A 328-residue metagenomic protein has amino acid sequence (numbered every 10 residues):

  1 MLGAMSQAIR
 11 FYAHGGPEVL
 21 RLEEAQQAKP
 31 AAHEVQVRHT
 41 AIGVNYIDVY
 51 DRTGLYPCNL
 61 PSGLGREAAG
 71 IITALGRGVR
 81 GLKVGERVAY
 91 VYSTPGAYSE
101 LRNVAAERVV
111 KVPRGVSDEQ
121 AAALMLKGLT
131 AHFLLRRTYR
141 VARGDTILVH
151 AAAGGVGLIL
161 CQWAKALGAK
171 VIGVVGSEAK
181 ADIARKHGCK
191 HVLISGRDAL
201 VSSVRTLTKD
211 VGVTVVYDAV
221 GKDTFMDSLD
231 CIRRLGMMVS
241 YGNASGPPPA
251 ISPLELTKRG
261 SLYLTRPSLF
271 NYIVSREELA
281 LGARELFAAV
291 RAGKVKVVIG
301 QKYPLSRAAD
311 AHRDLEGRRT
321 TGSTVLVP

Functional and structural regions predicted by a protein language model:
Q26-G43, T53-P95: Glycine-rich beta-strand-centered segment in the early N-terminal region that forms part of a ligand/cofactor-binding
Y50, A89-A153: NAD(P)H dinucleotide-binding glycine-rich loop of Rossmann-like/cofactor-binding domains, especially the beta1-alpha1
R87, T146, K170, G236-M237 (+1 more regions): Short glycine-centered segments of the SAM/dcSAM-binding site in methyltransferase folds
L124-D198: Mid-domain Rossmann-like dinucleotide-binding core that forms the NAD(H)/NADP(H) cofactor-binding site
V175, D223-K294, P328: Glycine-rich phosphate-binding loop and adjacent beta-alpha segment of Rossmann(oid) nucleotide-cofactor-binding
A199-D210: Short amphipathic alpha-helix with an adjacent loop that forms part of the alpha/beta core around
R276-P328: C-terminal hydrophobic helical "lid"/dimerization subdomain of Rossmann-like NAD(P)H-dependent oxidoreductases
